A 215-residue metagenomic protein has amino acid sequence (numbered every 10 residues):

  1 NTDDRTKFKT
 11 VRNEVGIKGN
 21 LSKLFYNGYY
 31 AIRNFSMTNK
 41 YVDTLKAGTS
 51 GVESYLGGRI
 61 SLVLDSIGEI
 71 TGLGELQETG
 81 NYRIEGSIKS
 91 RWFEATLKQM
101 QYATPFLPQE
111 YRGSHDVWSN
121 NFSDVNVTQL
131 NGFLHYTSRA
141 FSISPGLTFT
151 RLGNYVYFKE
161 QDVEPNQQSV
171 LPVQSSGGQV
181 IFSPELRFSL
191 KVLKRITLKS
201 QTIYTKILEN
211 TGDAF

Functional and structural regions predicted by a protein language model:
N1-F215: Exposed, low-structure sequence patches enriched in small/polar residues
